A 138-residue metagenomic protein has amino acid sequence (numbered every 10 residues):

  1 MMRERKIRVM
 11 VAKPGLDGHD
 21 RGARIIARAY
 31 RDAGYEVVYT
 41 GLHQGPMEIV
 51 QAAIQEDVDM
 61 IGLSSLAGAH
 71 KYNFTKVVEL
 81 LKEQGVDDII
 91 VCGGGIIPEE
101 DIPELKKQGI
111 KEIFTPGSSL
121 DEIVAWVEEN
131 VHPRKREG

Functional and structural regions predicted by a protein language model:
M1-I7: Non-catalytic signal-transmission and effector/linker regions of two-component phosphorelay proteins
R8, A23-E128, P133: Cofactor-cradling patches in redox/metallo enzymes
M10-A12: Short hydrophobic segments within beta-strands
G15: A glycine- and charged-residue-rich anion-binding loop/surface
R136-G138: CheY-like receiver
